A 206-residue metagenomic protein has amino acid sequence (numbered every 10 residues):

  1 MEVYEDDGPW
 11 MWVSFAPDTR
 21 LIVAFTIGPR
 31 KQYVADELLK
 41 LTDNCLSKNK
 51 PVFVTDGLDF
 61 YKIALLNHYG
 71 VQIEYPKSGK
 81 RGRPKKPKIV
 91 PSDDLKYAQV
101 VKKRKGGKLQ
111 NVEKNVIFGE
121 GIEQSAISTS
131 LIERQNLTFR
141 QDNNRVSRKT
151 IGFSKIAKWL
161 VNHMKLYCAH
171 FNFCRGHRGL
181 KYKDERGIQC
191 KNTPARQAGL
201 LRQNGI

Functional and structural regions predicted by a protein language model:
M1-V13, D18-T19: An active-site-proximal beta-strand-loop segment
R20-F25, S147-T150: Short small-residue beta-strand/loop micro-motif enriched in glycine and branched aliphatics
F25-K48, V52: Active-site beta-loop-alpha junctions of metal-dependent nucleic acid enzymes, especially the RNase H-like/DDE
L46, Y61, L65-Q72, F139 (+2 more regions): A generic secondary-structure signal for well-formed alpha-helical elements
N49-I63, D184: Acidic/histidine-rich, metal-coordinating catalytic segments
L65-S154: Helix-centered, glycine/charged polyanion-binding patches within enzymatic domains that contact phosphate-containing
V146-I206: C-terminal domain-tail junction helix/linker
